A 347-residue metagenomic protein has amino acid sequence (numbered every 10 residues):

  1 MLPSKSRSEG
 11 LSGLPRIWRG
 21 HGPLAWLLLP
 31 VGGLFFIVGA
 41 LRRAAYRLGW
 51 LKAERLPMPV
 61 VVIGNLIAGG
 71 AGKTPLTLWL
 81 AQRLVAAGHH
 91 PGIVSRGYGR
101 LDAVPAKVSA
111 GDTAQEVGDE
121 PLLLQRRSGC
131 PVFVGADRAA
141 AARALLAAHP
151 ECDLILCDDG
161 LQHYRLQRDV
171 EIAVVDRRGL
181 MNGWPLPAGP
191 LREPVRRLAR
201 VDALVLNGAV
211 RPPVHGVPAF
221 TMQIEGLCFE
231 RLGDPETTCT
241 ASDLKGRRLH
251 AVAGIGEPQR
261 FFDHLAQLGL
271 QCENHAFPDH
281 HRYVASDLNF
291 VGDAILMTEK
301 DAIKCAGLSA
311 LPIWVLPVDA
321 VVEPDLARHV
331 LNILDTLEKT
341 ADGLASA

Functional and structural regions predicted by a protein language model:
M1-L14, A86-H90, L161-A347: ATP-dependent carboxylate-amine ligase
S6-P59: A transmembrane-helix-recognition feature enriched in membrane-embedded lipid enzymes and envelope glyco-/phospholipid
R43-A110, A345: Walker A (P-loop) phosphate-binding motif
V60, H90-G92, P131, D153-L156 (+2 more regions): Residue-level preference for the first positions of well-ordered beta-strands
V62-N65, C157, P187, T298: A secondary-structure boundary/capping signal
W79, R83, D158, H264: Rossmann-fold NAD(P)-dependent oxidoreductase module
G97-H215: Phosphate/Mg2+-binding loops and adjacent switch elements in nucleotide/diphosphate-handling enzyme cores
